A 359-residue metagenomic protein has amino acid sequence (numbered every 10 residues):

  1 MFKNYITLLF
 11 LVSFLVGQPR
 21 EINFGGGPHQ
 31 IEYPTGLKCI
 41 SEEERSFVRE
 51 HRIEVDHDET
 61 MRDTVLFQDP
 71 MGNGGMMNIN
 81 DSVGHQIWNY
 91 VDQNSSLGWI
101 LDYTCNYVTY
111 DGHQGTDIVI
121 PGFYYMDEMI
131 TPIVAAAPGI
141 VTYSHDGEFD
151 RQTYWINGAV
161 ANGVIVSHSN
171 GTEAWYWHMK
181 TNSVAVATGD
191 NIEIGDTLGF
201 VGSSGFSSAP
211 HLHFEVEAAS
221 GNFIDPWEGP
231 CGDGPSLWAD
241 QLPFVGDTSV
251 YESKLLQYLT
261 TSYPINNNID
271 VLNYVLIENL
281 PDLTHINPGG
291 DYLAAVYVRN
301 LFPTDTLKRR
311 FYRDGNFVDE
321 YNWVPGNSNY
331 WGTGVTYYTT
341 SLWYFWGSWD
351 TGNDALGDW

Functional and structural regions predicted by a protein language model:
F2-G17: Sec-dependent N-terminal signal peptides
P19-A161, I194, G234-G290, N300: Surface-exposed, glycine-biased beta-strand/turn segments
M126-I130, V134-A135, H168, T172-G195: Short histidine-centered loop motifs in beta-beta connectors
E128-I130, T351-W359: Short glycine/proline/serine/threonine-rich loop/turn segments at secondary-structure transition edges
G139-I140, H145, T188-G205: Active-site-proximal beta-strands of protease catalytic cores
E215, T306-Y312: Beta-strand signatures of extracellular beta-sandwich domains
D291-R299, R310: Short edge beta-strand/loop segments characteristic of extracellular beta-sandwich folds
S328-A355: Aromatic sugar-binding surface patches on proteins that engage polysaccharides or sugar-phosphate polymers
